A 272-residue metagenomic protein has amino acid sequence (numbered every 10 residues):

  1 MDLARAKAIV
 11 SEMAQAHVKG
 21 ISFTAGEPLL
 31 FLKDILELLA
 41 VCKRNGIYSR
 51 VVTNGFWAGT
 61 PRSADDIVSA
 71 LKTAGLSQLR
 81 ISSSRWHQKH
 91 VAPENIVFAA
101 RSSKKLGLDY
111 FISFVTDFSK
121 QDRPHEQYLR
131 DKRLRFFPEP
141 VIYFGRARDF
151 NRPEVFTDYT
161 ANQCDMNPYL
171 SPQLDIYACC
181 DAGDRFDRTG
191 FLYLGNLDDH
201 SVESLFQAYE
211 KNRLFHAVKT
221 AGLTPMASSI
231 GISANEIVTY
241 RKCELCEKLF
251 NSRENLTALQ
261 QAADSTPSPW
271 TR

Functional and structural regions predicted by a protein language model:
M1-I47, V51-N54, A58-R62, T73 (+1 more regions): Conserved alpha-helical substructure of the radical SAM core
M1-S22, L76, L134-G145, D165-I176 (+1 more regions): Amphipathic repeat-derived elements
R62-V68: Alpha-helical scaffolding within the catalytic cores of extracellular/periplasmic polymer-degrading hydrolases
S69-A208, R213, L256: Radical SAM enzyme [4Fe-4S]-AdoMet core and its adjacent flexible, acidic and glycine-rich loops/tails across
F186-R272: Flexible mid-to-C-terminal extensions adjoining Fe-S/redox cofactors in radical SAM and related proteins
